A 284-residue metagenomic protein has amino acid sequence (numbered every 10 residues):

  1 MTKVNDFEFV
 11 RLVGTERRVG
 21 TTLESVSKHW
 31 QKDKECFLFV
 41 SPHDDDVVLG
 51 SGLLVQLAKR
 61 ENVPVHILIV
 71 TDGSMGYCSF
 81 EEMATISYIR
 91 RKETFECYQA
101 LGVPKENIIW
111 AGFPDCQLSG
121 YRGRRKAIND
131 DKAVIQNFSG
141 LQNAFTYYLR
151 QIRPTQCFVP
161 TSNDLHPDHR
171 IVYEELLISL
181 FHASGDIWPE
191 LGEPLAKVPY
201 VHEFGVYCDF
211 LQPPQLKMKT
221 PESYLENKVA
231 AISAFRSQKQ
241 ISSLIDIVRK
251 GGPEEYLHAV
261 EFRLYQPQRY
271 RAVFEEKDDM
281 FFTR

Functional and structural regions predicted by a protein language model:
M1-L38, E61, T85-I86, Q99 (+2 more regions): Metal-dependent de-N-acetylase/amidase catalytic core
V26, K32-T85: ATP-dependent adenylation/pyrophosphate-handling site
D45, T71, T94, I108 (+3 more regions): Divalent metal-coordination and catalytic microenvironments
V48-G52, R91, Y173: Short amphipathic alpha-helical segment that frequently serves as the phosphate-/nucleotide-binding helix
G52-L54, F80, A111, Y121 (+1 more regions): Hydrophobic alpha-helical membrane-insertion segments
I67, W110-A111: A structural preference for short, hydrophobic beta-strand core positions in alpha/beta folds
G73-W110: Glycine-rich phosphate-binding loop and adjoining beta1-alpha1-beta2 segment of Rossmann-like nucleotide-binding folds
